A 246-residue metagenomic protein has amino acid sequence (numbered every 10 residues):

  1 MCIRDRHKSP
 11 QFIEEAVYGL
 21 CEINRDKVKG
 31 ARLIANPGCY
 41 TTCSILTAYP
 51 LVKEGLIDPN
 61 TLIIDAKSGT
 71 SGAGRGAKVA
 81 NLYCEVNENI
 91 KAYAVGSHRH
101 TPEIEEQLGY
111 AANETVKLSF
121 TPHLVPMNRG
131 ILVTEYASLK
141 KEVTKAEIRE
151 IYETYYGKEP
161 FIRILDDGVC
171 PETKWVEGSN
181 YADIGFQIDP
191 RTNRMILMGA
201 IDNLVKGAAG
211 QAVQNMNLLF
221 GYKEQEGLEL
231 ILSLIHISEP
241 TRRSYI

Functional and structural regions predicted by a protein language model:
M1-I3, I235-I246: Single conserved hydrophobic/aromatic residue that forms the stacking wall/gate of nucleotide- or nucleobase-binding
R4-E88, Y93-V95, Q187-P190, E226 (+1 more regions): N-terminal Rossmann-like NAD(P) cofactor-binding subdomain of oxidoreductases, focused on the glycine-rich
T41-T42, T134, T173, P240-T241: Ser/Thr-centric signal marking residues that sit in or immediately flank functional binding/regulatory motifs
T42-C43, V143, G207: Residues that form or flank phosphate/diphosphate-binding pockets in enzymes that use nucleotide phosphates
L46-P50, E103-Q107, E147, Q211 (+1 more regions): Alpha-helical scaffold segments in soluble metabolic enzymes
N60-T61, D65-A66, T70-L197: C-terminal substrate-binding/catalytic lobe of Rossmann-fold NAD(P)-dependent oxidoreductases
D183-L234: NAD(P)-dependent Rossmann-like dehydrogenase/reductase catalytic/cofactor-binding core
